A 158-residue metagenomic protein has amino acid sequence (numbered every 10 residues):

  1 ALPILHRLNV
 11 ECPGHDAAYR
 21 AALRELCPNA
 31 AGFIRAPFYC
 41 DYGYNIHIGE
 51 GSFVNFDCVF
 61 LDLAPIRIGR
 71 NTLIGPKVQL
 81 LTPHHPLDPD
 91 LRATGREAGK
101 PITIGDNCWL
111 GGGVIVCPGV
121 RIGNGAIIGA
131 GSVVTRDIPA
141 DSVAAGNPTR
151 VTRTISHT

Functional and structural regions predicted by a protein language model:
A1-A31, T149-R153, H157-T158: Terminal amphipathic alpha-helical/low-complexity segments used for targeting or macromolecular assembly
F38-I48, F53-R121, N147-T158: Flexible, glycine/small-residue-enriched loop-and-beta-strand segment within the central core of proteins
V120-G123, D137-I138: Extended beta-solenoid/beta-helix repeat architectures
N124-A126, S142: Functionally important transmembrane alpha-helices
I128, G146: Conserved G/P- and acidic residue-centered "switch" motifs that form tight phosphate/ATP-binding loops in soluble
V134: Short, polar loop motifs at secondary-structure junctions
